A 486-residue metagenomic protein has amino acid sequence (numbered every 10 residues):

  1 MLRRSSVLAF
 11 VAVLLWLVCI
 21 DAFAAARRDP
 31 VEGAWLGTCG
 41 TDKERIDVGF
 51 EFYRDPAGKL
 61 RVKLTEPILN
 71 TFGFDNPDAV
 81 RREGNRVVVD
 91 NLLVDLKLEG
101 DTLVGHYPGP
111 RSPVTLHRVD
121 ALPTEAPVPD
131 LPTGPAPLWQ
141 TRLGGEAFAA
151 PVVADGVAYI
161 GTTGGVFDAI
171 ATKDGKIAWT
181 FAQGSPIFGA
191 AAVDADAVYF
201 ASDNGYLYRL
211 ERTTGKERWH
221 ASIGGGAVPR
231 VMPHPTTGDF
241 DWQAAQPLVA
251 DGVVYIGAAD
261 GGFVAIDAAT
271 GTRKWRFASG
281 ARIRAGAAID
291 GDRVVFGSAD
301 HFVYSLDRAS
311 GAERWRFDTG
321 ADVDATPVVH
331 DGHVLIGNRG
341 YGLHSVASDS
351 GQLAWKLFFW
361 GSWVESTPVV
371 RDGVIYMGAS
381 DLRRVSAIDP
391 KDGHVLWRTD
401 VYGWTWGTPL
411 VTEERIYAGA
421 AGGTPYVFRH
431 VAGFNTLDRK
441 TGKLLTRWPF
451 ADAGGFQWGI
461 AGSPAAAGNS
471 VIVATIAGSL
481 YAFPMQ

Functional and structural regions predicted by a protein language model:
A9-V18: Bacterial N-terminal signal peptides
A25, F74-G84, G100-T102, H106-L131 (+1 more regions): Edge beta-strand at a domain terminus
R27-L98, Y107, I160, A418: Central antiparallel beta-sheet cores of small beta-barrel/beta-sandwich binding domains
A126-V152, G164, I177-D194, E217-L248 (+10 more regions): Extracytoplasmic beta-rich repeat domains
A158-I160, A197-F200, Y208, V253-Y255 (+8 more regions): Conserved beta-propeller blade signature
A171-G175, E211-T214, D267-G271, D307-G311 (+4 more regions): Short loop/turn segments that connect beta-strands within beta-propeller blades
G455-Q486: Blade-level signature of beta-propeller repeat domains, shared across WD40, Kelch, NHL, RCC1 and BNR/Asp-box propellers
